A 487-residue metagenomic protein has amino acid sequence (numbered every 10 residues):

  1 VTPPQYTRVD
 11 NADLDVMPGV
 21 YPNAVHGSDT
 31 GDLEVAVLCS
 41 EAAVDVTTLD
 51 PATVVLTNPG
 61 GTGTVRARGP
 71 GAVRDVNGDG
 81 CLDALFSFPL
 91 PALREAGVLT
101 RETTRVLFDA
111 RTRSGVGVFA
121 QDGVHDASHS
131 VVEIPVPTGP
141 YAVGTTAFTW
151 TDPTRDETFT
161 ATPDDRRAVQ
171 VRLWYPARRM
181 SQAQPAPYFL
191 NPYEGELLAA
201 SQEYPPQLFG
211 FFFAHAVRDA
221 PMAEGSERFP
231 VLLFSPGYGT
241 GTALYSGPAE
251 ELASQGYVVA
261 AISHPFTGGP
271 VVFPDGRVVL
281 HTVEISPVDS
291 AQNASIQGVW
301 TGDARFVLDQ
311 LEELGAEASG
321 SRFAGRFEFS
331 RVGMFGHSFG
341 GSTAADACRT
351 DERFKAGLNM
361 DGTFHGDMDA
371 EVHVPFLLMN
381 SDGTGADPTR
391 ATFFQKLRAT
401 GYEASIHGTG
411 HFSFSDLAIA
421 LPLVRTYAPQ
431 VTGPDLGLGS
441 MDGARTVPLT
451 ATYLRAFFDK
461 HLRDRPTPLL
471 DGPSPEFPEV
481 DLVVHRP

Functional and structural regions predicted by a protein language model:
V1-L38, H129-V132: Boundary/junction segments of secreted and surface-exposed precursor proteins
N23-T30, G60-G63, A72-R94, A110: Acidic, glycine-anchored loop motifs typical of Ca2+
H129-L232, D435-G443: Domain-level recognition of soluble alpha/beta enzyme cores, biased toward histidine phosphatases/phosphomutases
S130-T145, P153-A161, R178, E352 (+2 more regions): Alpha/beta-hydrolase-fold serine-hydrolase catalytic core, especially in secreted/extracellular enzymes
F212-V272, T384-A386: Short substrate-entry loop that stabilizes the transition state in hydrolases
E224, K355-F414: The feature captures the conserved acid-bearing segment of alpha/beta-hydrolase catalytic domains
L244, F266-F329: Alpha/beta-hydrolase active-site loop
V307-E371: Primarily recognizes the serine-hydrolase "nucleophile elbow" in alpha/beta-hydrolase and SGNH/GDSL folds
